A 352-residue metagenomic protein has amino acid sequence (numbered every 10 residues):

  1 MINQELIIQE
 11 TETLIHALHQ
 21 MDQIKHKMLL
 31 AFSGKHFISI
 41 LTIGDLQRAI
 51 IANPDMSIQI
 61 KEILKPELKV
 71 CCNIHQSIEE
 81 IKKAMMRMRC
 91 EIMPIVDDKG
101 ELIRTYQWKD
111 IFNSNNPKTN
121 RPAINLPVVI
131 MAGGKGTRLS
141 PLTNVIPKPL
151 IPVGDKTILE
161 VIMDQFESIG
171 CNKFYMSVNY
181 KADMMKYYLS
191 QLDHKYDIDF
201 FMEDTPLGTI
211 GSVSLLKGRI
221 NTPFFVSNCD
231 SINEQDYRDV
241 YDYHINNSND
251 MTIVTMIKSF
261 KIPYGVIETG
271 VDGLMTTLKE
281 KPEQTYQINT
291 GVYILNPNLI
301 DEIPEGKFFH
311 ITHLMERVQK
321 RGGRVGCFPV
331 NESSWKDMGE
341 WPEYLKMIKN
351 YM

Functional and structural regions predicted by a protein language model:
M1-L6, T13, M56-L68, T143-I146: Bateman (tandem CBS) regulatory domains
L6-K25, F32-S33, I50, V70-C90 (+2 more regions): The conserved cystathionine-beta-synthase
Q23, L30, F37-I51, P94 (+1 more regions): Short beta->alpha transition motifs characteristic of CBS
K27, E91, N172, T222 (+1 more regions): Short acidic/polar active-site loop segments enriched in Thr and Asp
N120-M185: N-terminal glycine-rich phosphate-binding loop and ensuing alpha1 helix
S190-V271: Conserved beta-loop-beta/alpha segment of the NTase-like Rossmann-fold superfamily that binds/positions NTPs
F224-F225, I232, R238-I245, K258-K261 (+1 more regions): Catalytic-core segments of class I nucleotidyltransferases/pyrophosphorylases that form NMP-activated intermediates
